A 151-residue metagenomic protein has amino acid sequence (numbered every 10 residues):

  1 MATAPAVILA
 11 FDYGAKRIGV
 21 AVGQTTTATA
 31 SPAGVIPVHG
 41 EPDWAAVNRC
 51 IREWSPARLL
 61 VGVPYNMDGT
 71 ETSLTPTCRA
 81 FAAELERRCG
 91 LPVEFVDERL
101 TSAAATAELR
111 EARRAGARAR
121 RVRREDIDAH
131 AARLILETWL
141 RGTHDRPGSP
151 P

Functional and structural regions predicted by a protein language model:
M1-F11, A15-P151: Phosphate- and other anionic-substrate recognition elements at nucleic-acid/protein interfaces
